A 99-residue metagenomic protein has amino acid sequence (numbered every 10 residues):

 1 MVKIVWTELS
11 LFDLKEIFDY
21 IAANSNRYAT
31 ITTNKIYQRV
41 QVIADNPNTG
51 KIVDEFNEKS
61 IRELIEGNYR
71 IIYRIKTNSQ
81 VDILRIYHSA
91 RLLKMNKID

Functional and structural regions predicted by a protein language model:
K3-F56, S60: Basic, Lys/Arg-enriched alpha-helical interface segments
E66-Y69, R74-D99: Enriched for short, Lys/Arg-rich terminal
